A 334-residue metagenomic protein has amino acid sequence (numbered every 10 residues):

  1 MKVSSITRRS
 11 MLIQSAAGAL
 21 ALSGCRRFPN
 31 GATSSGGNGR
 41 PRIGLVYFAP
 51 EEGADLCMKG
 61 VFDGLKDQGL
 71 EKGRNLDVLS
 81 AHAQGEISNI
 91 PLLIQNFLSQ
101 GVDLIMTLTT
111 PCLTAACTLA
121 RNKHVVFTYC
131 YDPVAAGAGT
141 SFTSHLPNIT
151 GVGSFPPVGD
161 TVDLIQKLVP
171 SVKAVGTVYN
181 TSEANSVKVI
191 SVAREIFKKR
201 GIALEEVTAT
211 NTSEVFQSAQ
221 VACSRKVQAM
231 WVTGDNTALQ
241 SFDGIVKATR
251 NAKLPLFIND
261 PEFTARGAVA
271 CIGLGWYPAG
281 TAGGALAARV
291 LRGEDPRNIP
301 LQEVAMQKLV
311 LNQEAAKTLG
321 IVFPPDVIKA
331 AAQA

Functional and structural regions predicted by a protein language model:
K2-A334: Short hydrophobic alpha-helices and adjacent helix-cap/hinge residues
